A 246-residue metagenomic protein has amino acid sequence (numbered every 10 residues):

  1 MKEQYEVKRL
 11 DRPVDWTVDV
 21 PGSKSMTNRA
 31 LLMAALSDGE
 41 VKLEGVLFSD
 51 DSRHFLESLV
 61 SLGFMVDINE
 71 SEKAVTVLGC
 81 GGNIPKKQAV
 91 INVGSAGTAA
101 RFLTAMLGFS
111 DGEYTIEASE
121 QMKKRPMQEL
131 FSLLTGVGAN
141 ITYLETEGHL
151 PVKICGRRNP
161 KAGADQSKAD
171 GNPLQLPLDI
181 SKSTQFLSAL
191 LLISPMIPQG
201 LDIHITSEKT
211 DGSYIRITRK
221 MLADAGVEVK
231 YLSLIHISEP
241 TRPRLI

Functional and structural regions predicted by a protein language model:
K2-N28, G97: N-terminal basic/disordered segments at the start of proteins
V18-S23, I91-G97, L176-F186: A short, aromatic-enriched beta-strand patch in the conserved N-lobe beta-sheet of the protein kinase catalytic domain
D19-H54, F64-G79, R101: N-terminal glycine-rich anion-binding loops that anchor highly charged ligand groups
L43-G45, D67-E70, V77, V93 (+7 more regions): General beta-strand structural signal in soluble alpha/beta enzymes
D67, N159-K161, D170, L190 (+1 more regions): Interaction-mediating elements
T98-P177: Hydrophobic alpha-helical hairpins/lids featuring a short glycine-rich hinge
I235-I246: Single conserved hydrophobic/aromatic residue that forms the stacking wall/gate of nucleotide- or nucleobase-binding
